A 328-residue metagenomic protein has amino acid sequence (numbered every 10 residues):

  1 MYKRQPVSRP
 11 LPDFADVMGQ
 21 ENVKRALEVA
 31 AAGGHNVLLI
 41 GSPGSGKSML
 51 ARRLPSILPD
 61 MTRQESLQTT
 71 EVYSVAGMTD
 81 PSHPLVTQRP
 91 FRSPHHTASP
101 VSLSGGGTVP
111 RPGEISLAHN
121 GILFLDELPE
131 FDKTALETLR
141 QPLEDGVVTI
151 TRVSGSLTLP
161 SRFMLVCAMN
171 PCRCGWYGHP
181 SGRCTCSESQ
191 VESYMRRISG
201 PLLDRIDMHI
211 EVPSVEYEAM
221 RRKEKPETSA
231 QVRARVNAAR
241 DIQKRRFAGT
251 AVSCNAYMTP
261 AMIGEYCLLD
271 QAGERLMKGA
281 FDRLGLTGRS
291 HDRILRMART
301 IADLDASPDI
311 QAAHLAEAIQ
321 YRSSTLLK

Functional and structural regions predicted by a protein language model:
M1-Q5: Conserved small/polar residues in nucleotide/adenosyl-binding loops
P6-K24, D60: Dynamic helix-loop-helix/coil hinge segments at AAA+ ATPase domain boundaries and subdomain interfaces
P6-V7, G19-Q20, E28-G34, S42-P43 (+1 more regions): Phosphate-binding P-loop
A15-M18, I40, S104: Residues at the beta-strand->loop junction immediately N-terminal to the Walker
E28, L85-P90, A98-L123, G155-S156: Conserved alpha-helical scaffold flanking the Walker A/P-loop in AAA+ ATPase domains
L38-D80, D145: Walker A/P-loop
L39, L125, A168: Hydrophobic anchor at the beta1->P-loop junction of P-loop NTPases
V109-P110, L128, K133-K328: Basic, amphipathic alpha-helical bundle interface domains used for macromolecular binding and assembly
